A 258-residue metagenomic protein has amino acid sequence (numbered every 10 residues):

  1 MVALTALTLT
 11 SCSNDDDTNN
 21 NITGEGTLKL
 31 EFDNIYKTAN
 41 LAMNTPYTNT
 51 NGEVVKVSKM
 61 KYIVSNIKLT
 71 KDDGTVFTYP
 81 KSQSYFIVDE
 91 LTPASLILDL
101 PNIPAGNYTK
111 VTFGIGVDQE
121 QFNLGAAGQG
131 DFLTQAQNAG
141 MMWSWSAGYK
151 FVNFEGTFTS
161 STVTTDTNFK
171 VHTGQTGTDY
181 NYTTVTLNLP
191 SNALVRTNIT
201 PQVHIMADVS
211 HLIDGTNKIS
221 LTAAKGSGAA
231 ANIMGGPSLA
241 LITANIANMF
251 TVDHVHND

Functional and structural regions predicted by a protein language model:
M1-A6: Sec-dependent N-terminal signal peptides
T8-S11: C-terminal motif of bacterial Sec signal peptides marking the signal peptidase cleavage site
S13-D258: A short, solvent-exposed, low-complexity linear motif enriched for acidic/polar residues with Pro/Gly/Ser/Thr
